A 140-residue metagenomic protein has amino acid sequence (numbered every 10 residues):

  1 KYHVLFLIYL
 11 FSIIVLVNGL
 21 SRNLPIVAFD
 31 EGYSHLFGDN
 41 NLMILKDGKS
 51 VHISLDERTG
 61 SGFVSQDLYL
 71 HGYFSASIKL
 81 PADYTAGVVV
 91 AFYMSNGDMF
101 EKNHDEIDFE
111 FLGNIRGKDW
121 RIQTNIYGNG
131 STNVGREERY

Functional and structural regions predicted by a protein language model:
K1-Y140: GH16 jelly-roll
